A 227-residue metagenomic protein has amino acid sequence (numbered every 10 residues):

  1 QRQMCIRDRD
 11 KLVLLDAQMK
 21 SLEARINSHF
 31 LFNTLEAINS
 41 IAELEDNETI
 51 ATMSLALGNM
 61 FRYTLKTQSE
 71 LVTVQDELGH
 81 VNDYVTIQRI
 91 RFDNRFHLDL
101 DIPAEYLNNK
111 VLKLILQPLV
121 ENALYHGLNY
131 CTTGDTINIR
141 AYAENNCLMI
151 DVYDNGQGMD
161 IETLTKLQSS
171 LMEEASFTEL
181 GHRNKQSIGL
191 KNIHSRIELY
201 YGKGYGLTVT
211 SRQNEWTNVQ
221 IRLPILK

Functional and structural regions predicted by a protein language model:
Q1-Q3, R7-T210, W216-Q220: Two-component histidine phosphotransfer core
I221-K227: C-terminal beta-strand of the catalytic ATP-binding
